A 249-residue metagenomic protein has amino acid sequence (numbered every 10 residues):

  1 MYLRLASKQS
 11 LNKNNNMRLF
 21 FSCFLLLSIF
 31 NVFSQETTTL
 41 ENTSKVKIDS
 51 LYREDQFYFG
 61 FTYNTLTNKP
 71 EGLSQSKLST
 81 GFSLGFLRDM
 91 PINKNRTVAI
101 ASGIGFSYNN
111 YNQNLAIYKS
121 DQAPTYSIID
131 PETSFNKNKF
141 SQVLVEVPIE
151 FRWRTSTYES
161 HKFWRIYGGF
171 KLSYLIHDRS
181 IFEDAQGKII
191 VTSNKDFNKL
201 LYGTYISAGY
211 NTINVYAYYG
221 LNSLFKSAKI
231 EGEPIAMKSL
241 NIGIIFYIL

Functional and structural regions predicted by a protein language model:
M1-E41, F246-L249: Bacterial Sec-dependent N-terminal signal peptides
Q35-D89, L249: Short glycine/proline- and aromatic-enriched beta-strand/turn motifs that initiate or cap beta-hairpins
T43-E54, P91-V98, S156-W164: Short loop/turn motifs that connect adjacent beta-strands in outer-membrane beta-barrel proteins
R53-D55, S76-F82, S141-V147, N198-Y202 (+2 more regions): Residues that define the transmembrane beta-barrel architecture of outer-membrane proteins
F61-T67, I104-N112, W153-T155, F170-D178 (+3 more regions): Transmembrane beta-strands of outer-membrane beta-barrel pores
P70-K77, Y111-D121, Y126-Q142, L175-A185 (+1 more regions): Extracellular/periplasm-exposed beta-strand and loop segments of Gram-negative cell-envelope proteins, dominated by
L84-M90, I104-F106, V145-W153, G168-L172 (+3 more regions): Residues on the lipid-exposed face of transmembrane beta-strands in outer-membrane beta-barrel proteins
S193-L249: Predominantly the C-terminal beta-signal and adjacent terminal strand-loop region of outer-membrane beta-barrel
